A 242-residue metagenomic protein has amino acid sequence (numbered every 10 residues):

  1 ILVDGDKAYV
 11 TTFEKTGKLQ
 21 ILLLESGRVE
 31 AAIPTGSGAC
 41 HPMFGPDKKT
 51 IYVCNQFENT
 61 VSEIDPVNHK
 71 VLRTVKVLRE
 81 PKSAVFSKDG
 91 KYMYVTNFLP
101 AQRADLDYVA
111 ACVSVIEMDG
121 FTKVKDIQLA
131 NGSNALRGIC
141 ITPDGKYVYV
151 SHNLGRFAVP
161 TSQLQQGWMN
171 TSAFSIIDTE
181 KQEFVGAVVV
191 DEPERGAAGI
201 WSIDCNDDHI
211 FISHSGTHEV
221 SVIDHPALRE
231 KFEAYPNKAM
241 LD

Functional and structural regions predicted by a protein language model:
V3-G5, P46-K48, K88-D89, P143-G145 (+1 more regions): Residue-level detector of Asp-centered blade-edge/turn motifs that repeat once per structural unit in beta-propeller
V10, V53, V95-T96, V150-S151 (+1 more regions): Residue position within the beta-strands of beta-propeller blades
T16-K18, E58, Y108-C112, L164 (+2 more regions): A detector of repeated loop/turn-to-beta-strand junctions in beta-rich toroidal repeat architectures
L23-G27, D65-H69, E117-F121, T179-Q182 (+1 more regions): Short loop/turn segments that connect beta-strands within beta-propeller blades
C40, K82, N134-R137, S172 (+1 more regions): Structural signature of WD-repeat beta-propeller blades
T96-A110, V150-T171, V222-Y235: Short, conserved, GDST-rich strand-edge loop motifs in beta-rich repeat architectures
K123-N134, K181-A198, F232-D242: Surface-exposed loop and turn segments in beta-propeller and other repeat-based domains that flank or scaffold
